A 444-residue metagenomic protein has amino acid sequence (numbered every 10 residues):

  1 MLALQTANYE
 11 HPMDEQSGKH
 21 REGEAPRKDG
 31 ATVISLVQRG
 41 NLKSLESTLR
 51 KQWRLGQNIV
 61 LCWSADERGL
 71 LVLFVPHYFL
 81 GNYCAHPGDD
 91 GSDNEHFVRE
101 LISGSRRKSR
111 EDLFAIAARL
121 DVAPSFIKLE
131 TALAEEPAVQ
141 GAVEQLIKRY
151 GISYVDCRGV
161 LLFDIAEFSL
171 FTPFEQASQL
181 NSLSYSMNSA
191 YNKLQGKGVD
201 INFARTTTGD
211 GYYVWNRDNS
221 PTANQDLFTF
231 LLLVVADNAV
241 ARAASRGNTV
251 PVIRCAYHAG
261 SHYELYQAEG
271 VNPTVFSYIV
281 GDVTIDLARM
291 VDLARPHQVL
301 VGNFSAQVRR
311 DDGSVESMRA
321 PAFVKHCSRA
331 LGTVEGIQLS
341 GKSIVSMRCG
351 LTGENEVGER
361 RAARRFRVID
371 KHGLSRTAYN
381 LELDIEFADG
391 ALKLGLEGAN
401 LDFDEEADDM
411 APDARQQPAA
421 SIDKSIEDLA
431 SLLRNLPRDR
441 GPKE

Functional and structural regions predicted by a protein language model:
L2-L146, P296-E444: Intrinsically disordered, glycine/charged-rich C-terminal tails and inter-domain linkers that flank nucleotidyl cyclase
L146-F230: Catalytic NTP-binding/metal-coordinating core of nucleotidyl cyclase/transferase enzymes
L162, R254-H258, Q298-N303: A structural signal for short, well-ordered beta-strand segments and their strand-loop junctions that often border
F168, H262, A306-Q307: Short, solvent-exposed loop/turn segments at secondary-structure junctions
G196-T222, A241-V280: Catalytic core of nucleotidyl cyclases, primarily class III adenylyl/guanylyl cyclases
L231-D237: Internal catalytic or translocation cores that form aromatic/hydrophobic pockets or channels for amphipathic metabolites
E269-V283, G313-V324: Short, surface-exposed, charged loop/turn segments at secondary-structure junctions
I279-L293, A306-R310: Short, charged, amphipathic alpha-helix that recurs within catalytic cores of restriction-modification and other
